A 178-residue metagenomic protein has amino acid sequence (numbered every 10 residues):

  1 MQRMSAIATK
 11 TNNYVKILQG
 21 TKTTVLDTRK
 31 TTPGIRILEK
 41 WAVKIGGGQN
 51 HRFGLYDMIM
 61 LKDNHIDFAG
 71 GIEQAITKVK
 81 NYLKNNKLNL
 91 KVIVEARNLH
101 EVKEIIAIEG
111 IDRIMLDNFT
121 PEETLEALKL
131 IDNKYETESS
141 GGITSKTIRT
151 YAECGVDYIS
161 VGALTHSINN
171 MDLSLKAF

Functional and structural regions predicted by a protein language model:
M1-I108, R113, E122-L130, Y135-E138 (+2 more regions): Acidic/glycine-rich phosphate/pyrophosphate-binding loops and surrounding catalytic core that coordinate Mg2+
D117-N118, G141, A163-L164: Short secondary-structure boundary segments
S145: Cys/His-rich Zn2+-binding cysteine-cluster or related metal-binding knuckle/ribbon modules and their
L175-A177: Short alpha-helical segments enriched in small residues
